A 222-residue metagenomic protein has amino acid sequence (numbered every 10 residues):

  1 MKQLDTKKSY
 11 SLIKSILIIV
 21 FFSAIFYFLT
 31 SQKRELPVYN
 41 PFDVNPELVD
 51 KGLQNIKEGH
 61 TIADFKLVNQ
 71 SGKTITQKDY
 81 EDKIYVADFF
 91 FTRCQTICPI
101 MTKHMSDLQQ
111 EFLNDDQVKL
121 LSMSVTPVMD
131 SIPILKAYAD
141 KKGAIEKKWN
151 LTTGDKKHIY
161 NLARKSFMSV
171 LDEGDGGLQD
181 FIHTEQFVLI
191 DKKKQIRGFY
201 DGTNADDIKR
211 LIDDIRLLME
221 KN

Functional and structural regions predicted by a protein language model:
M1-I62: N-terminal targeting signals for export/organelle localization
H60-I62, K83-I84, I182-T184: Short, small/polar residue-rich loop motifs at catalytic or cofactor-binding pockets
K66-L67, L189: Hydrophobic beta-strand positions
I75-M105, L120-L121: Short active-site neighborhood of thiol/selenol oxidoreductases, capturing the structured segment around
T102-L162: Structural microenvironment flanking redox-active thiols in thiol-disulfide oxidoreductases
W149, Y160, R164-D172, F181-V188: Structural micro-motif
E173-N222: Thiol-/selenol-based redox modules, centered on thioredoxin-like and closely related oxidoreductase domains
